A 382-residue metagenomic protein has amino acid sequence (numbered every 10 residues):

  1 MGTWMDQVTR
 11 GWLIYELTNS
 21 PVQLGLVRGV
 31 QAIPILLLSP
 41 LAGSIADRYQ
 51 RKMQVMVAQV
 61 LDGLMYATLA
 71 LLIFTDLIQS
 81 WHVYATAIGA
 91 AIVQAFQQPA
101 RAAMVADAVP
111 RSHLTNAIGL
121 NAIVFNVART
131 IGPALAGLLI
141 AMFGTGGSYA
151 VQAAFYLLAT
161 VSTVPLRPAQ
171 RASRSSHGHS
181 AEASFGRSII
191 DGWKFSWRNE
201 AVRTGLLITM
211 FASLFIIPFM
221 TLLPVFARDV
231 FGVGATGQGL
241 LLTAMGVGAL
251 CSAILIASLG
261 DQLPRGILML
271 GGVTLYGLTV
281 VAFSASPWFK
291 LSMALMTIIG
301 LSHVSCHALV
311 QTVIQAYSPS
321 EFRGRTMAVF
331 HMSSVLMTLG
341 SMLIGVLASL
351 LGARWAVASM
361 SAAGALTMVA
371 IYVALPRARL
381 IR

Functional and structural regions predicted by a protein language model:
M1-P34, K194, R198-T243: Helix-loop boundary and gating motifs at the non-cytosolic
M1-V8, V30-A46, Q50-M65, H82-A141 (+7 more regions): Substrate-agnostic recognition of the 12-TM MFS/MFS-like secondary transporter fold
T9, G25-R28, V55-M56, Y84 (+6 more regions): Hydrophobic/aromatic positions within or immediately flanking transmembrane alpha-helices of multi-pass small-molecule
Y15-G25, A67-A87, I92, S112 (+6 more regions): Membrane-interface helix-capping segments at transmembrane helix termini in multi-pass transporters
E16, S20, T75, Q79-H82 (+4 more regions): Juxtamembrane transmembrane-helix termini
L37-L41, R48, Q54, T68 (+5 more regions): C-terminal transmembrane bundle of multi-pass solute transporters/carriers
S80-A91, N116-R174, T243, V247 (+2 more regions): Hydrophobic alpha-helical transmembrane segments
A169-L207: Juxtamembrane intracellular "pre-TM" segments in multi-pass secondary transporters
